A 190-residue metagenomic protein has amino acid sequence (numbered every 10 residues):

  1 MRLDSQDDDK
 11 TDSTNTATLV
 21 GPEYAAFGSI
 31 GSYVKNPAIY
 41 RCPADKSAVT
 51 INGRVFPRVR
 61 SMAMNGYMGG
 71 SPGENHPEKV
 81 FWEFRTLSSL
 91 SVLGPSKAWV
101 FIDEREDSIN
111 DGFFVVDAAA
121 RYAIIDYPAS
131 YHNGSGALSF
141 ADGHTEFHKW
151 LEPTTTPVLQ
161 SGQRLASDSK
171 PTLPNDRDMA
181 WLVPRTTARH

Functional and structural regions predicted by a protein language model:
M1-H190: Short, well-structured segments within or immediately adjacent to enzyme catalytic domains that line ligand-binding
